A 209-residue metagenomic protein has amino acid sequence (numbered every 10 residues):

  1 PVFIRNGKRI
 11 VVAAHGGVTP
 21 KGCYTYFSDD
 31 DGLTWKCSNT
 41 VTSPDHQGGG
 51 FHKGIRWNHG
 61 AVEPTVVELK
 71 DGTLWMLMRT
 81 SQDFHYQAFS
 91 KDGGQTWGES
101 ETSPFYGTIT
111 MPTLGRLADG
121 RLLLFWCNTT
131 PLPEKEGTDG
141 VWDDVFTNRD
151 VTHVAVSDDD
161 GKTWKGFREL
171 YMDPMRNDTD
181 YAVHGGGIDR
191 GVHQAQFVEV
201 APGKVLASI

Functional and structural regions predicted by a protein language model:
P1-I209: Asp-box/BNR beta-propeller blade signature and adjacent active/binding-site loops in extracellular glycan-interacting
